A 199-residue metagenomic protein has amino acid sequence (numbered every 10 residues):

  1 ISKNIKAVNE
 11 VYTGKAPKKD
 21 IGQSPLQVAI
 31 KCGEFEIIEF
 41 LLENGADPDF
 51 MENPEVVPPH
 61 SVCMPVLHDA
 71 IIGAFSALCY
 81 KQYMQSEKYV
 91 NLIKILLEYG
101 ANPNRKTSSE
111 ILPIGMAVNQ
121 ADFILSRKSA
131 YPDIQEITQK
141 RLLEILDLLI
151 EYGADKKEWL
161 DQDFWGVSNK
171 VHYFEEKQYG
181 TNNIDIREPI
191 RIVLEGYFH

Functional and structural regions predicted by a protein language model:
I1-A7, Y12-T13, E39-P48, L92-N102 (+2 more regions): Ankyrin repeat domain, specifically the short helix-to-loop turn at the C-terminus of the second helix of each repeat
S2-K6, K19-Q23, Q27-K31, T181-H199: Long, low-complexity, intrinsically disordered N-terminal extensions of eukaryotic proteins, enriched
N9-V28, M51-Y80, K106-P132, W159-K177: Ankyrin-repeat boundary/"N-cap" motif
E36-I37, K88-L92, R141-I145, P189-I190: Conserved ankyrin/ankyrin-like repeat signature
C79-V90, R127-L143: Short coil/linker segments at helix-helix boundaries
L146-Y197: Leucine-rich solenoid repeat scaffolds
